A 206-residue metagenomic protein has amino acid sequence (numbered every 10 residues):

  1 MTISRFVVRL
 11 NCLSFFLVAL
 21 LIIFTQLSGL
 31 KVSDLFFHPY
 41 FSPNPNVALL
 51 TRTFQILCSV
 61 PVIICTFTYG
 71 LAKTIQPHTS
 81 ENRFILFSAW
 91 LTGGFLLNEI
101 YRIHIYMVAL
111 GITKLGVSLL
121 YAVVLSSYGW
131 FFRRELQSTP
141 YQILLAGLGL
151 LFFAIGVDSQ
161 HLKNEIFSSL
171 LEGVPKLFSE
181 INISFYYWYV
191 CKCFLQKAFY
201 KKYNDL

Functional and structural regions predicted by a protein language model:
T2-L206: Polytopic alpha-helical membrane-helix bundles and their juxtamembrane interface segments in multi-pass membrane
